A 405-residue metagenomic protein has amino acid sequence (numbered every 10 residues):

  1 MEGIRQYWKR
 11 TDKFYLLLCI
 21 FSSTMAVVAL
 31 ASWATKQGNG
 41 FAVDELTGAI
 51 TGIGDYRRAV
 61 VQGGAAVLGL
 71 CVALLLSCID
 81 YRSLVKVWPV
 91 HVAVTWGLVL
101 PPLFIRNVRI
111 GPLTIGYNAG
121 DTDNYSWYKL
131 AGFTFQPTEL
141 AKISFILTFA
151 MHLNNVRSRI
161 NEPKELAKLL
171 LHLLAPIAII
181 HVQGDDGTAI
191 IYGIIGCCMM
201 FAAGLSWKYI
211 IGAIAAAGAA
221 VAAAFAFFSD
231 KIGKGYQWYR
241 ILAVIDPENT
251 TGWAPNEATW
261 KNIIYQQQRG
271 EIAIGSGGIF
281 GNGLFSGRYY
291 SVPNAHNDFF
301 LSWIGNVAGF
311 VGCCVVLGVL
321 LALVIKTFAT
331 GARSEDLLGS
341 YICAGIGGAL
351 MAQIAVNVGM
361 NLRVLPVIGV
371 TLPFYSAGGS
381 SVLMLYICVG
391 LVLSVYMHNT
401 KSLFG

Functional and structural regions predicted by a protein language model:
E2-K9, K13-Y15, S22, V28-L30 (+6 more regions): Membrane-helix boundary/helix-loop-helix interface segments in multi-pass membrane proteins
V67, C71, P89-W96, P163-H181 (+2 more regions): Hydrophobic alpha-helical segments of polytopic membrane proteins
L68, V92, V316-L323: Transmembrane alpha-helices of multi-pass, membrane-embedded glycan-processing enzymes that use lipid-linked
P112, N118-W127, G212-V315, L337-G339: Hydrophobic, glycine- and aromatic-enriched re-entrant/interface helices and adjoining loop segments
K164-L169, A213, V244, Y290 (+2 more regions): Alpha-helical transmembrane segments of multi-pass membrane proteins, especially transporters and channels
V182, D186, I190, G281 (+2 more regions): Hydrophobic alpha-helical segments of membrane proteins
I190, I195-Y209, F285-G312, V370-L385: Interfacial segments of multi-pass membrane proteins
T330-G369: Loop-to-helix entry and N-terminal half of a specific, functionally important transmembrane alpha helix in multi-pass
